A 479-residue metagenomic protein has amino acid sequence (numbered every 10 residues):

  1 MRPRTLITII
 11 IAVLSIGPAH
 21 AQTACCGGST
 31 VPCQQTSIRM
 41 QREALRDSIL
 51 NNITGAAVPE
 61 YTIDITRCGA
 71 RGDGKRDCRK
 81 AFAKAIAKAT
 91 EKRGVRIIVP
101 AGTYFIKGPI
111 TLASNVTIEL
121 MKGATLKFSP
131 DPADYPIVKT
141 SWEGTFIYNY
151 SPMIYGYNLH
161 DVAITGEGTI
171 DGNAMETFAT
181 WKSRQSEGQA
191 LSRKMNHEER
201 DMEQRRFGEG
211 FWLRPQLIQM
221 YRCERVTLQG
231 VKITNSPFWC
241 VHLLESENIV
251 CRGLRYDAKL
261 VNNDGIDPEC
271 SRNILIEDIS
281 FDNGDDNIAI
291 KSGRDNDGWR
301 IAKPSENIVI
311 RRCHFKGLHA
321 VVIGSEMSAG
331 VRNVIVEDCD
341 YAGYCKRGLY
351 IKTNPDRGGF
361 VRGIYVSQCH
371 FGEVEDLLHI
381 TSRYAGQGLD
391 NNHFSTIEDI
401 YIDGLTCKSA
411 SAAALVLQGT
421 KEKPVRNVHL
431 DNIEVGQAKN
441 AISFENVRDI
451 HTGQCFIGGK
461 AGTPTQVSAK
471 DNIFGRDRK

Functional and structural regions predicted by a protein language model:
M1-I7: Bacterial N-terminal signal peptides that target proteins for export
I7-G17: Bacterial N-terminal signal peptides
L14, A21-K479: Extracellular/periplasmic carbohydrate-active domains that bind, remodel, or depolymerize complex polysaccharides
